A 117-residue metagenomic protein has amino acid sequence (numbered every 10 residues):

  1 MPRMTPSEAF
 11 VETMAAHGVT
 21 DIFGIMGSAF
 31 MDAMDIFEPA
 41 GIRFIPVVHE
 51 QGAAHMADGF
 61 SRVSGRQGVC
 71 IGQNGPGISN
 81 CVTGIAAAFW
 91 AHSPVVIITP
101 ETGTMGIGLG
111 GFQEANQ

Functional and structural regions predicted by a protein language model:
M1-Q117: N-terminal alpha/beta PP-like core and its mobile active-site loop of ThDP/TPP-dependent enzymes
